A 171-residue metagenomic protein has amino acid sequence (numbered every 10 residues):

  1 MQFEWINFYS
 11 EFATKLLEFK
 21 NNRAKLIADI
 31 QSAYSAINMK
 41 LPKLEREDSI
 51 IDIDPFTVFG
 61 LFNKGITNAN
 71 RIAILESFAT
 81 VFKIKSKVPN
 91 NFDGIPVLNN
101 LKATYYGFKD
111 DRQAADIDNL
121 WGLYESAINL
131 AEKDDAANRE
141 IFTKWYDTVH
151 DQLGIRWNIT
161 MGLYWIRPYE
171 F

Functional and structural regions predicted by a protein language model:
M1-Q152, P168-F171: An N-terminal alpha-helical hairpin/helix-loop-helix interaction module that forms a charged, gly/pro-flexible surface
I159-W165: Short hydrophobic alpha-helical segments that form membrane-spanning helices or hydrophobic packing faces of helical
